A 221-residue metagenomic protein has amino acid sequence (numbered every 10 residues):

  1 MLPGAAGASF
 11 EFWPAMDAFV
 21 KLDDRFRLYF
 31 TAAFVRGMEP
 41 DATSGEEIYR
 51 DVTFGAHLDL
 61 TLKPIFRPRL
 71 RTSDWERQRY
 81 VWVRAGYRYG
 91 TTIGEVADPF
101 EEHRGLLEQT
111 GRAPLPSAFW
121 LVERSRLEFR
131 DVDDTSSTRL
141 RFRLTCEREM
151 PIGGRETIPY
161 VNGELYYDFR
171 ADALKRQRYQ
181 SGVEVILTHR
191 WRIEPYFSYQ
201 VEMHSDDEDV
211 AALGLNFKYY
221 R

Functional and structural regions predicted by a protein language model:
M1-E46: Short glycine/proline- and aromatic-enriched beta-strand/turn motifs that initiate or cap beta-hairpins
L2-G7, D41-E47, G94-F100, D131-T135 (+2 more regions): Outer-membrane beta-barrel domain signature
G4, A32-M38, Y87-I93, A113 (+4 more regions): Transmembrane beta-strands of outer-membrane beta-barrel pores
F10-F12, I48-F54, E101-G105, S136-F142 (+2 more regions): Residues that define the transmembrane beta-barrel architecture of outer-membrane proteins
D24-F30, K63-R69, Y80-V83, P116-L121 (+2 more regions): Repeated loop/turn-to-beta-strand initiation elements of outer-membrane beta-barrel proteins
S44-T110: Hydrophobic/aromatic-rich structural module bridging two neighboring secondary-structure elements via a short loop
L60-T61, Q109, D209-R221: Outer-membrane beta-barrel "beta-signal"
R104-L106, T110-Y166: Detector for outer-membrane/organellar transmembrane beta-barrel domains, recognizing the amphipathic beta-strand
